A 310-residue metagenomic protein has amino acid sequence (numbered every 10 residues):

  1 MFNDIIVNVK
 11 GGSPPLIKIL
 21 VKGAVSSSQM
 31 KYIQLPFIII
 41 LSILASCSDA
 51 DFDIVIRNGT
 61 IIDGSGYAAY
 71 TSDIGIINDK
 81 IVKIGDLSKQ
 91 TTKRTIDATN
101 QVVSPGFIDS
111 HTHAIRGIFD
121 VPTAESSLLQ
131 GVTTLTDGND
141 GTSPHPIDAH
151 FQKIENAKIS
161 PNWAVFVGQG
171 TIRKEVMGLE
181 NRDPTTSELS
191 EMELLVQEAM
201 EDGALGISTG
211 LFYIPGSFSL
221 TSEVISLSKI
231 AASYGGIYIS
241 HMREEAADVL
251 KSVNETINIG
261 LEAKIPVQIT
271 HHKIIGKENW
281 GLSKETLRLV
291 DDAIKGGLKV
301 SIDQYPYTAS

Functional and structural regions predicted by a protein language model:
V7-I17, G23-V25: Positively charged N-terminal leader segments that act as targeting/secretion signals
K31-I38: Sec-dependent signal peptide recognition, specifically the positively charged N-region followed immediately by
L44-S46: C-terminal motif of bacterial Sec signal peptides marking the signal peptidase cleavage site
D51-I54, I61-P105: Histidine-rich, glycine-flanked metal-binding segment
A98-V103, F107-T112, D120-T209, S228-K229 (+3 more regions): Divalent-metal coordination cores built from histidine and acidic residues
G106-G117, Y238-E244: Histidine-centered catalytic micro-motifs
P184-T209, P215-S310: Histidine/acidic residue-rich metal-binding segments in metalloenzymes
